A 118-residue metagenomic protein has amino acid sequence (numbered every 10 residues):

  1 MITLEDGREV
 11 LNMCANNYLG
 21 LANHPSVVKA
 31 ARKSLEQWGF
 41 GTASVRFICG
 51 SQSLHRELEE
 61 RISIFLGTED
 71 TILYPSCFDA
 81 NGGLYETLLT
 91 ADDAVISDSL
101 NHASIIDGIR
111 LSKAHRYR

Functional and structural regions predicted by a protein language model:
M1-F40: N-terminal "arm"/small-domain region of PLP-dependent enzymes with the aminotransferase-like
N12, D70-P75, S97-D98: General beta-strand structural signal in soluble alpha/beta enzymes
K29, K33-C77: Conserved N-terminal alpha-helix of the aminotransferase class I/II PLP-enzyme fold
L73, D79-L84, A103-I105: Short glycine/serine/threonine-rich phosphate/pyrophosphate-binding segments that cradle anionic phosphate groups
L84-A103: Conserved PLP-anchoring active-site segment centered on the Schiff-base-forming lysine
A91, L111-K113: Short, structured coil segments at secondary-structure junctions
Y117-R118: Short acidic-hydrophobic, aromatic-tinged amphipathic segments that line or gate anion-handling sites
